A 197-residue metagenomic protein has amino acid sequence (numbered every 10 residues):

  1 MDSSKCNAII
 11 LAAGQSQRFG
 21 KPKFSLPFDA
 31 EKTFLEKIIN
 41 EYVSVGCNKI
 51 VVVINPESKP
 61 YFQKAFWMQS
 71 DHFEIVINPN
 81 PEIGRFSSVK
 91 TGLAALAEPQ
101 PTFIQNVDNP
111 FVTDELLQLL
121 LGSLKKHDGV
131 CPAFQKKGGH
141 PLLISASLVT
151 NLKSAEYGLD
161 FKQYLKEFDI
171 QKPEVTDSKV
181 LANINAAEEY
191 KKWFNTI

Functional and structural regions predicted by a protein language model:
M1-S4, T150, S154-I197: Conserved alpha/beta core of the MobA/IspD/sugar-nucleotide pyrophosphorylase nucleotidyltransferase superfamily
D2-K59: N-terminal glycine-rich phosphate-binding loop and ensuing alpha1 helix
L11-A13, V53, Q105-N106, P132-Q135 (+1 more regions): Short beta-strand segments
G20, C47, A97-E98, K125 (+2 more regions): Short conserved AdoMet
G20, D29, T33, P79-S87 (+4 more regions): Residues at secondary-structure transition points
L35, K59, V89, L117 (+2 more regions): A general structural signal for well-ordered alpha-helical segments in protein cores
L35-P101: Conserved N-terminal catalytic core of the sugar/cofactor nucleotidyltransferase
E82-T150: Conserved beta-loop-beta/alpha segment of the NTase-like Rossmann-fold superfamily that binds/positions NTPs
